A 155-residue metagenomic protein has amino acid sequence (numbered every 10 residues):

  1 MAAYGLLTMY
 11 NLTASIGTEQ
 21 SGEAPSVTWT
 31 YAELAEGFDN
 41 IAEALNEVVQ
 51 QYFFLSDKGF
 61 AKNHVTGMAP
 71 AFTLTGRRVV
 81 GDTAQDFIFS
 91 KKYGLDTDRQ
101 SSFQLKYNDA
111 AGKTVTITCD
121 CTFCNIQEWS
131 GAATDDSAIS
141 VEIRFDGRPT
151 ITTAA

Functional and structural regions predicted by a protein language model:
M1, A154-A155: Glycine- and charge-rich intrinsically disordered segments
A2-V80, C121-S137: Solvent-exposed edge beta-strands and adjacent loop segments that serve as assembly or binding interfaces
A61-A110: Structured, beta-strand-rich domain cores that present glycine/charged loop surfaces used to bind extended ligands
Q104-T153: Short beta-strand and beta-hairpin "edge-sheet" elements
